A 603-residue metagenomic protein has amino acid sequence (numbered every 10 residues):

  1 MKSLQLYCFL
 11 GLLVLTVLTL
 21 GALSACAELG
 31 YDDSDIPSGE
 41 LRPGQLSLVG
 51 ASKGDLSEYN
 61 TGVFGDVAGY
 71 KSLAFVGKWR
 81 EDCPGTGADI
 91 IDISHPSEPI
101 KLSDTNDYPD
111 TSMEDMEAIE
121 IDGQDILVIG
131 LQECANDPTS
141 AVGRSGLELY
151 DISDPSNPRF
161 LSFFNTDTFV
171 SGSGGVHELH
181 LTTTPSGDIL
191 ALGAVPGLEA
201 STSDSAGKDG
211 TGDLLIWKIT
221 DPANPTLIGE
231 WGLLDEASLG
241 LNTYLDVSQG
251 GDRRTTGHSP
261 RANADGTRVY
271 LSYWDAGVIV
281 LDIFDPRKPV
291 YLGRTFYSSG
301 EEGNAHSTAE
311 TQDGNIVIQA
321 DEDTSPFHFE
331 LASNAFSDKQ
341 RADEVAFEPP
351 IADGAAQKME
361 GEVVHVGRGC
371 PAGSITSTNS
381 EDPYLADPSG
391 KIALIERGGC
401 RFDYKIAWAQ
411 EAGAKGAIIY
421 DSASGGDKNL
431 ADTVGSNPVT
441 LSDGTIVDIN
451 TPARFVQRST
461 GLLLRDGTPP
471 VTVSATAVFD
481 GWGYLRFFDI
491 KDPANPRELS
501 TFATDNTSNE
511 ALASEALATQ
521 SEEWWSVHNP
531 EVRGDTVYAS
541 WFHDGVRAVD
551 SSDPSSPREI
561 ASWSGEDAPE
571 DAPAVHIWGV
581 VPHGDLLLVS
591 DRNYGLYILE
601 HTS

Functional and structural regions predicted by a protein language model:
M1, V17-L20, G354: Compositionally biased, intrinsically disordered low-complexity segments
M1-L12: Bacterial N-terminal signal peptides that target proteins for export
L10-A22: Bacterial N-terminal signal peptides
C26-S333, A393, D403, S474-S603: Feature marking well-ordered beta-strand scaffolds used for ligand recognition
F327-D480: Structured lumen-facing ectodomains of secretory-pathway proteins
